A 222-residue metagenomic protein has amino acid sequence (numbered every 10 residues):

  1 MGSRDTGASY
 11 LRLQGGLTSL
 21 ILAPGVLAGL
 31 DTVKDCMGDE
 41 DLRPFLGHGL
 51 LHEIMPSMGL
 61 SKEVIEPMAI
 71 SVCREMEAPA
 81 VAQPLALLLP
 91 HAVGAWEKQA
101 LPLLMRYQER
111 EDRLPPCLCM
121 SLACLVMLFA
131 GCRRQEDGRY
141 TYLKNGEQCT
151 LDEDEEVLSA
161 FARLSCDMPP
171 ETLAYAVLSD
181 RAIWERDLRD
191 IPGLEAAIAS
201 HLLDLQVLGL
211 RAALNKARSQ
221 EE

Functional and structural regions predicted by a protein language model:
M1-E222: Non-transmembrane, aqueous-exposed alpha-helical and coiled segments at domain scale
